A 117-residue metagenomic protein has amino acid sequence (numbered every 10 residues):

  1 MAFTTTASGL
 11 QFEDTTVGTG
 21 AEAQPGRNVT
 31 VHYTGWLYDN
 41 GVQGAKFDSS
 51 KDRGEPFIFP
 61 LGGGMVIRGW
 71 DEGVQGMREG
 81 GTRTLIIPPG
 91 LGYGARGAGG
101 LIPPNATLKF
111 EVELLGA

Functional and structural regions predicted by a protein language model:
M1-A117: Cross-family detector of peptidyl-prolyl cis-trans isomerase
